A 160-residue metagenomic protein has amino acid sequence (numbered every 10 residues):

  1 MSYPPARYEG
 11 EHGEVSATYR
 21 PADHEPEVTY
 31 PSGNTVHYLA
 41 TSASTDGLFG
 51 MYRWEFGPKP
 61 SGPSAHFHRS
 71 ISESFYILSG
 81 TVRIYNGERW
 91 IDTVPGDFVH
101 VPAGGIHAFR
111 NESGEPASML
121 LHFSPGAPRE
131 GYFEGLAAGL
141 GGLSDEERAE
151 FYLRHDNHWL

Functional and structural regions predicted by a protein language model:
M1-L39: Long, hydrophobic/aromatic N-terminal blocks
Y3-H12, H122-G141: A hydrophobic/aromatic-rich effector-binding and dimerization subdomain of bacterial HTH-type transcriptional regulators
P21, E88-I106: Short acidic-glycine-tyrosine-enriched beta hairpin
E25-A65, I71-S72: A short glycine-rich, His/Asp/Glu-containing loop-to-beta-strand
S61, H68, V82, A108 (+2 more regions): Hydrophobic small-molecule pocket/channel-lining residues, especially in calycin-type beta-barrels
S70-V82, G87: Glycine- and acidic-residue-biased ligand/ion/polar-headgroup-sensing regions
R83, A103-E130: Ligand-binding loop in jelly-roll beta-barrel domains
Y132-L160: Acidic/histidine-enriched, glycine/proline-rich intrinsically disordered or flexible terminal extensions
